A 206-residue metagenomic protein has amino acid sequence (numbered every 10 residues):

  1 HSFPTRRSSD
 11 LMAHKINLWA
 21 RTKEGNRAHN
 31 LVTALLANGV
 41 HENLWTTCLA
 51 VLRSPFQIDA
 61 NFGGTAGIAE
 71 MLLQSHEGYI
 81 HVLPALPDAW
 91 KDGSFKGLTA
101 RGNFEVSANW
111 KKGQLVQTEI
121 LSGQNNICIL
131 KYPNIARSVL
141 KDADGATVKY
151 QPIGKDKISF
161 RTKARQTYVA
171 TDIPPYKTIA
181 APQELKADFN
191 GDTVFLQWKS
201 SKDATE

Functional and structural regions predicted by a protein language model:
H1-S8: Short, small-residue-biased leader/transition segments that mark boundaries at the very start of proteins
P4, L140, K202-D203: Serine/proline-rich low-complexity intrinsically disordered segments, especially terminal tails, linkers
S8, A204-T205: Solvent-exposed loop segments of extracellular immunoglobulin-like
M12-G25, M71: Alpha-helical support elements that line or immediately flank enzyme active sites and cofactor-binding pockets
N26-Y176: Non-catalytic C-terminal accessory modules of carbohydrate-active enzymes
Y176-A204: Pro/Thr/Ser/Gly-rich low-complexity, intrinsically disordered linker/stalk tracts
